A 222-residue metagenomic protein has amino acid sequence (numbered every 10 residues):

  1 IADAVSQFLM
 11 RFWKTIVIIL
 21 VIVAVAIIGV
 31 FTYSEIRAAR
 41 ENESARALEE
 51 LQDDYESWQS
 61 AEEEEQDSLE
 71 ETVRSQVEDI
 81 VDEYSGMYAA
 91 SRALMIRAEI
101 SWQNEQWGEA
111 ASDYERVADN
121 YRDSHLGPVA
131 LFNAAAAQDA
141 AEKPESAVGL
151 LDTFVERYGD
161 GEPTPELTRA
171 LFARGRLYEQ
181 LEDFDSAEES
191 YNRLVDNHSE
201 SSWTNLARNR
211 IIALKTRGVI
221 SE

Functional and structural regions predicted by a protein language model:
I1-I22: N-terminal positive-inside, membrane-proximal cytosolic segments immediately preceding the first
V81-A90, N104, A118-G127, V155-L167 (+2 more regions): Short solvent-exposed coil/turn linkers within tandem alpha-helical repeat scaffolds
